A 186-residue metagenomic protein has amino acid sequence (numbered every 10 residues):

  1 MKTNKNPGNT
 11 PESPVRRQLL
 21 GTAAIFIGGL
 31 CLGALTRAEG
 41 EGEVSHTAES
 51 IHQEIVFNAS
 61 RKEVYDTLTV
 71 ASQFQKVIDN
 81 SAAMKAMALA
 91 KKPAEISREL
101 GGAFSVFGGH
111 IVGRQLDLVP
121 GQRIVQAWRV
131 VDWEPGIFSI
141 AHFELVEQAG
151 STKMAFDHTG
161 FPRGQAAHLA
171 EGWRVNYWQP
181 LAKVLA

Functional and structural regions predicted by a protein language model:
M1-P14: N-terminal secretory signal peptides
G21-K91: Hydrophobic ligand-binding cavity/cleft-lining segments
V64-Y65, F74, F104, Q115 (+4 more regions): Hydrophobic pocket/interface hotspot
S97-R98, G102: Charge-dense, helix-prone N-terminal extensions
S105-Q148, T159: Hydrophobic-ligand binding "helix-grip"
F156-N176: A short acidic/glycine-rich loop-to-helix N-cap element
